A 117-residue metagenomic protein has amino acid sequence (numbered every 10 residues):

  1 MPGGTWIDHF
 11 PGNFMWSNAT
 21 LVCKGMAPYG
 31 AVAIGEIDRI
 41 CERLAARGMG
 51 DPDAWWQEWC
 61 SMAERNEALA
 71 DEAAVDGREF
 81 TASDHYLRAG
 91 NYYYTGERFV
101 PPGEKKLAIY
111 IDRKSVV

Functional and structural regions predicted by a protein language model:
M1-W55: Long, non-catalytic architectural segments outside compact domain cores
D38-A45, E64, R88, Y92: Amphipathic, alpha-helical segments enriched in basic
G50-Q57, D76, F80: Short, solvent-exposed segments of well-ordered alpha helices
W59-A63: Short amphipathic alpha-helical heptad-repeat segments
E67, D71-A74, T81: Hydrophobic/aromatic side-chain positions at a characteristic register within alpha-helices of tetratricopeptide repeats
E79, S83-Y110: Short, charge-rich amphipathic alpha-helical segments embedded in non-transmembrane helical bundles/solenoids
V116-V117: Conserved small/polar residues in nucleotide/adenosyl-binding loops
